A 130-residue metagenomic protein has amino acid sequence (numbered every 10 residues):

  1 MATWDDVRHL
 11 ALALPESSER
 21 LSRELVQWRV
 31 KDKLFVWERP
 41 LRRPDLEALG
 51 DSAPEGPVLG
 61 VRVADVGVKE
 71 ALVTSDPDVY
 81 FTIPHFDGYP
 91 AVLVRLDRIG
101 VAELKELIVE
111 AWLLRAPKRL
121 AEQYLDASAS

Functional and structural regions predicted by a protein language model:
M1-S130: Charge-dense, helix-prone N-terminal extensions
